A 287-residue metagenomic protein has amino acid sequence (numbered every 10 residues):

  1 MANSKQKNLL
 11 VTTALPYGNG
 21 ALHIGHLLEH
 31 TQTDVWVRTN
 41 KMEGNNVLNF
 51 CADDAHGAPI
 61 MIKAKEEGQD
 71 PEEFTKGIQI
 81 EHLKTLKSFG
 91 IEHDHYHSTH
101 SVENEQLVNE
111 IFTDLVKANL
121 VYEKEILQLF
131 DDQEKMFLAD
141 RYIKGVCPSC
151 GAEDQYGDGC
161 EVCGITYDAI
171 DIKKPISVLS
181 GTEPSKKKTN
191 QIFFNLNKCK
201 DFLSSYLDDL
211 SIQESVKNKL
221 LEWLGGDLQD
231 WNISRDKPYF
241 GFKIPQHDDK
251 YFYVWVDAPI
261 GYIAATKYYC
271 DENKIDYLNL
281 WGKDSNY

Functional and structural regions predicted by a protein language model:
A2-C51, E103-L107, C150, K173-Y287: Structured secondary-structure scaffolds
G20-L27, H93, H97, E123: Histidine-centered catalytic micro-motifs
F50-P59, T99-N104, I126-L127: Short, solvent-exposed turn/loop segments enriched in Gly/Ser/Thr/Pro and often Arg
K63-K76: A charged helix-plus-loop insertion that forms the helical arch/lid used to bind and gate nucleic-acid substrates
F74-G77, D94-Q106, D132-C150: Aromatic/His-enriched, Gly/Pro-containing loop or helix-boundary segments that lie immediately adjacent to catalytic
I80-D94: A glycine-rich helix N-cap at a beta->alpha junction
E105-E123: Hydrophobic or amphipathic alpha-helical targeting/insertion segments
N119-F193: Cys/His-rich short segments
